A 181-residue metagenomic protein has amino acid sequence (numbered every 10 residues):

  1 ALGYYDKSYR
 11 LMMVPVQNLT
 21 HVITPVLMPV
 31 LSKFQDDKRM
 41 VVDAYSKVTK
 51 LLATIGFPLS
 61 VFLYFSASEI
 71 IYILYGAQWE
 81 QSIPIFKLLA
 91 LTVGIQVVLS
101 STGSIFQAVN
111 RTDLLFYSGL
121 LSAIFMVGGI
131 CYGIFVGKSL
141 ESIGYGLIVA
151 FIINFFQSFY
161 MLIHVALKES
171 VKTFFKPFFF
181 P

Functional and structural regions predicted by a protein language model:
A1, D113, L120-F156, H164 (+1 more regions): Membrane-interface helix-loop junctions in multi-pass transport and translocation proteins
A1-M13, V42-D43, E80-F86: Interfacial/gating helices of multi-pass transporter permease domains
Y5-T24, I55-L59, L89-L99, A150-N154: Transmembrane helix-bundle signature of multi-pass secondary active exporters and lipid flippases
D6-Y9, L52, F86-L89, V93 (+3 more regions): Residue-level recognition of transmembrane alpha-helices in multi-pass small-molecule transporters/permeases
S8, M12-G56, G103-A108: Helix-loop junctions and terminal segments of transmembrane helices in multi-pass membrane transport/translocation
L19-T20, Y45-V97, I124-F135: Alpha-helical transmembrane segments of multi-pass membrane transport and lipid-handling proteins
S32, Q107-A108, L115, G133-F135: Helix-capping/transition residues at the boundaries of transmembrane alpha-helices and the short helical linkers
A90-L121, L162-V171: Membrane-interface junctions at transmembrane-helix termini in multi-pass inner-membrane proteins
